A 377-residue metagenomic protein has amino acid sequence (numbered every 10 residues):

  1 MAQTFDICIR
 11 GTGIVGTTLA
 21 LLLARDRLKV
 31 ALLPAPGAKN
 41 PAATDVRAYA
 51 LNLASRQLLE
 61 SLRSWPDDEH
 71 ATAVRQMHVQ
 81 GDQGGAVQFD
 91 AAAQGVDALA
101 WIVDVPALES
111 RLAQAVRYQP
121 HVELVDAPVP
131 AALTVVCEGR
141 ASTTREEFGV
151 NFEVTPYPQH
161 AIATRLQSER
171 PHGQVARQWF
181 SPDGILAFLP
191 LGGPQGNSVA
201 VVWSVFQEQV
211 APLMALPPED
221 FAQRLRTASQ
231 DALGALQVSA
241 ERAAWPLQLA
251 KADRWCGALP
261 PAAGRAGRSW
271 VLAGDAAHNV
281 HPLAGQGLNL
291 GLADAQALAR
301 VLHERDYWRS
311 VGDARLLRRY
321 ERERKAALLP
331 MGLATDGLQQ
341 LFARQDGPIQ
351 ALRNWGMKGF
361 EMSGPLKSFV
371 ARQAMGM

Functional and structural regions predicted by a protein language model:
A2-Q3, Q57-S61, D68-F148, E153-A161: Conserved N-terminal helical subregion
T4-C8, T12-R75: Glycine-rich FAD cofactor-binding loop and adjacent beta-loop-alpha segment at the N-terminus of flavoprotein
R10, L33, C137, G274 (+1 more regions): Active-site flanking residues adjacent to catalytic metal/cofactor-binding acidic residues
L59, L133-L247, K251, C256: Conserved FAD-binding catalytic core of PHBH/FMO-like flavoproteins
P212-G312: FAD/FMN-dependent oxidoreductases across multiple families
R300-M377: C-terminal helical "tail/cap" subdomain of flavin- and related membrane-associated enzymes
